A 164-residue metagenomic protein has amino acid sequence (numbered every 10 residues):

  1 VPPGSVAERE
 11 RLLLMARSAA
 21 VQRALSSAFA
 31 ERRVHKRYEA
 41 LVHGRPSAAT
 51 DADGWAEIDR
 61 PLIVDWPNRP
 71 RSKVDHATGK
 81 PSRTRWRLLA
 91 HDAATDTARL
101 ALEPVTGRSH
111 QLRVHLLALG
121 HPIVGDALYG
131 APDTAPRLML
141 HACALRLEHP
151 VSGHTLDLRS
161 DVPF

Functional and structural regions predicted by a protein language model:
V1-F164: RNA pseudouridine synthases
